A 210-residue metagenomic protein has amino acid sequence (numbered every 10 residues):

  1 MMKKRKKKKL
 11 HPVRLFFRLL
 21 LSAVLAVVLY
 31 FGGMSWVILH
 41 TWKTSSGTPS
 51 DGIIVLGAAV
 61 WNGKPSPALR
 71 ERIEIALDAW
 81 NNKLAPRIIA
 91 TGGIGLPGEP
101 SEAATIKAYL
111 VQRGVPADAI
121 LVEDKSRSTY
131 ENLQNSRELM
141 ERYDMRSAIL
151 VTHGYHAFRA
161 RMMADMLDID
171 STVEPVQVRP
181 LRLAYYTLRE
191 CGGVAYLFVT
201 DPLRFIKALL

Functional and structural regions predicted by a protein language model:
R5-S45: N-terminal type II signal-anchor transmembrane helix that functions as the membrane-insertion/stop-transfer segment
K8-F17, P180, A184, L188-C191: Structural motif marking the loop-to-transmembrane transition
F16-F17, F31, F158, F198 (+1 more regions): Phenylalanine-focused residue identity feature
G33-L188: A structural signal for short, hydrophobic/glycine-enriched beta-strand patches
S35-W36, L183-L209: A transmembrane-helix-recognition feature enriched in membrane-embedded lipid enzymes and envelope glyco-/phospholipid
